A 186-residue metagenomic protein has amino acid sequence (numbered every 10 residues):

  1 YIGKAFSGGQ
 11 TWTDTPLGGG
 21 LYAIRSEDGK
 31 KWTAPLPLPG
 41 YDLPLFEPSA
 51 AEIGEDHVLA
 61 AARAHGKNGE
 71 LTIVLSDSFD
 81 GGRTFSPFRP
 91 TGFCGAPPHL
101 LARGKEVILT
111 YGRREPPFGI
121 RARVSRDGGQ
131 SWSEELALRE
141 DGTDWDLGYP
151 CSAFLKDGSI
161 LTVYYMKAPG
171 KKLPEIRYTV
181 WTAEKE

Functional and structural regions predicted by a protein language model:
Y1-E186: Asp-box/BNR beta-propeller blade signature and adjacent active/binding-site loops in extracellular glycan-interacting
